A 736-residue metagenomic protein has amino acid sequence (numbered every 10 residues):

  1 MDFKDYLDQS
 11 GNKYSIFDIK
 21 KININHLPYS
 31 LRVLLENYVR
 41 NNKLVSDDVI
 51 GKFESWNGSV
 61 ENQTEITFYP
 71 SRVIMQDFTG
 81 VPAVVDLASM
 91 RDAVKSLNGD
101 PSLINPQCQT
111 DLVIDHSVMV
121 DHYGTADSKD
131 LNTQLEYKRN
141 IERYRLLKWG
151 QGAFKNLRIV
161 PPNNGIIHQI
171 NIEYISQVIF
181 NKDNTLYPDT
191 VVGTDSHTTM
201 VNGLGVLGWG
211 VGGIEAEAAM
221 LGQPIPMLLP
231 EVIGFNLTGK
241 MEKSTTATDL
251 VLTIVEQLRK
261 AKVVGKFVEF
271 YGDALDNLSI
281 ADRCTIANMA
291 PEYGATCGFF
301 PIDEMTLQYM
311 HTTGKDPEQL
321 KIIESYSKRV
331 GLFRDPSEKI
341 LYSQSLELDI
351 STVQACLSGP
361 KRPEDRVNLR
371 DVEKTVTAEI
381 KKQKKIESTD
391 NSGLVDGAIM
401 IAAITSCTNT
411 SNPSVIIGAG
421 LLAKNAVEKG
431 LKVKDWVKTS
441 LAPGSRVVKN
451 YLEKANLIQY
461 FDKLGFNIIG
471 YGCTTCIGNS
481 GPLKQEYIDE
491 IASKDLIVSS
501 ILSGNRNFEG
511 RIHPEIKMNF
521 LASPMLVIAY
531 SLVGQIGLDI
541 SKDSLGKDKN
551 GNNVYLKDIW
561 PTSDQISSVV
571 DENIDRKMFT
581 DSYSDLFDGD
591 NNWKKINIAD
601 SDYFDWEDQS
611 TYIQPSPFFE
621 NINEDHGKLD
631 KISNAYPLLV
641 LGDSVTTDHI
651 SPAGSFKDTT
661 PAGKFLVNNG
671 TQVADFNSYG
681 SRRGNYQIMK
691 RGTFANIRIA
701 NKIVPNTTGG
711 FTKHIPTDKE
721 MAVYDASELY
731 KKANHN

Functional and structural regions predicted by a protein language model:
M1-N12, S343-L346, I350-L357, H626-N634: Short acidic, Pro/Gly- and aromatic-enriched capping/linker segments at domain boundaries
M1-Y69, A83, D111, N592 (+2 more regions): Acidic/polar, glycine-rich intrinsically disordered N-terminal extensions of enzymes
G11-Y14, E364, N479-N736: Cytosolic catalytic domains that perform sulfur/thiol-centered chemistry
S30, S176, K182-S327, F333 (+3 more regions): Mobile "lid/hinge" segments at catalytic clefts and subdomain interfaces of large enzymes
K43-L237, A247-L252, A355-S358, V372-F466 (+7 more regions): Long, structured ligand/cofactor-binding scaffold of large enzymes
Y69, A83, L87-E142, E269 (+6 more regions): Terminal amphipathic helices with adjacent charged low-complexity linkers/tails
P226-L228, S337-Q344, K384-G397, E624-N634: Flexible, low-complexity linker/loop segments at domain and module junctions
